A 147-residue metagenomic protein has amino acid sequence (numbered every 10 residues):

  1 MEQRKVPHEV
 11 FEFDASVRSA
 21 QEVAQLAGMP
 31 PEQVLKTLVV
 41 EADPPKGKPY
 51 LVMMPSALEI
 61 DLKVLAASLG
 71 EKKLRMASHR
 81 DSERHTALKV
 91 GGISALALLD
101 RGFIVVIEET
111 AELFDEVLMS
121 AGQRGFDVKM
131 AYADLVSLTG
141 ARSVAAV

Functional and structural regions predicted by a protein language model:
E2-V147: Extended, low-hydrophobicity, polar/charged segments
